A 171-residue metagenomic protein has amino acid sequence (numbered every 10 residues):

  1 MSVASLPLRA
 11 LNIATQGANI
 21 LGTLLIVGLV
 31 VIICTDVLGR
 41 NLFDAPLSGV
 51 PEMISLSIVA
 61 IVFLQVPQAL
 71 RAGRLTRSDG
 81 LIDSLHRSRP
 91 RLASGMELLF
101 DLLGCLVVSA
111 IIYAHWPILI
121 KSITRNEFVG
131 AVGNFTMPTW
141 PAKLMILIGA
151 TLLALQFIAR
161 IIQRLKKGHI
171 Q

Functional and structural regions predicted by a protein language model:
M1-Q171: Alpha-helical transmembrane segments and membrane-interface helix-loop junctions in multi-pass membrane proteins
